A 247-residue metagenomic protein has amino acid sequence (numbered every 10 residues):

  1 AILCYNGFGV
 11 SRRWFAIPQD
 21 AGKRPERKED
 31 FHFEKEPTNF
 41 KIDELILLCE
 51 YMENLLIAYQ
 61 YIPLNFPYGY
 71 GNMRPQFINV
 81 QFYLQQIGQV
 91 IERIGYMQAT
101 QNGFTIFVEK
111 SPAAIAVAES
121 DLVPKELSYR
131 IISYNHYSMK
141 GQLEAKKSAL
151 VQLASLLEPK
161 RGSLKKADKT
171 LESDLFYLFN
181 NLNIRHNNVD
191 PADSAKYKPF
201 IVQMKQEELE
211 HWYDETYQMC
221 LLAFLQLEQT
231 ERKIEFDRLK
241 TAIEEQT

Functional and structural regions predicted by a protein language model:
A1-L84: Charged interaction/catalytic cores of defense and host-pathogen modules
P37-F40, N72-P75, L122, K140-S148 (+1 more regions): Conserved aromatic-histidine-acidic binding/catalytic patches
K41-L48, S148-Q152, L175: Residue-level detector of well-ordered alpha-helical segments, enriched for hydrophobic/aromatic packing positions
E50-R130: Helix-loop junctions and short alpha-helical segments
L55-A58, Y137-G141, S163, R185 (+1 more regions): Surface-exposed polar/charged interaction patches
L127-K146: A long, hydrophobic alpha-helical segment
A145-G162: Short, hydrophobic, well-ordered secondary-structure elements
V151, G162-T247: Alpha-helical oligomerization segments
